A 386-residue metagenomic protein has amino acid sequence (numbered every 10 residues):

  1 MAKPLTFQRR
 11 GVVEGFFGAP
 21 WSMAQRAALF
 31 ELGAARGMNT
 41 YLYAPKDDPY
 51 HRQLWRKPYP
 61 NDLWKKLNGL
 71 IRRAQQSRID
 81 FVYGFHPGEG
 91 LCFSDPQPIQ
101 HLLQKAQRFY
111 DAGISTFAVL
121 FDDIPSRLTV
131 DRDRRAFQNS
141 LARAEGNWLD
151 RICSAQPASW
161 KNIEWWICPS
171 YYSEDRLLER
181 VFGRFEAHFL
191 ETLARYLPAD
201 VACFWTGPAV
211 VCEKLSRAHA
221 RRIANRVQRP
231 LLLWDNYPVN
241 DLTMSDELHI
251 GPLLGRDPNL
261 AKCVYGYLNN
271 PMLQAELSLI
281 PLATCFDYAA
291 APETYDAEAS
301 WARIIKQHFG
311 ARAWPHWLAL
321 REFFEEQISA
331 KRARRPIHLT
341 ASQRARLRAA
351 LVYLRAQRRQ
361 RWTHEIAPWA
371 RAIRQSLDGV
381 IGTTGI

Functional and structural regions predicted by a protein language model:
M1-Q107, D111-S115, L120-D122, P157: Feature activates predominantly on carbohydrate-active enzymes
V13-F16, S115, T129-T294: Catalytic-core regions of glycoside hydrolase
S22, Y59, L63, S94-P98 (+3 more regions): Residue-level preference for long, well-ordered alpha-helices that form the structural scaffold of enzyme catalytic
L32, R73, N147-R151, A155 (+2 more regions): Amphipathic alpha-helical segments that form well-ordered structural scaffolds and often line/cohere around active
Y43-K46, T206, W234-Y237, Y295-I304: A generic structural motif
Y50-H51, L91, S126, D175 (+1 more regions): Generic structural signal for helix capping and beta-alpha/helix-loop junctions
F121-T129: Short, conserved phosphate-binding/catalytic loop or strand-edge motifs used in phosphoryl-/nucleotidyl-transfer
A290-I386: C-terminal functional modules
